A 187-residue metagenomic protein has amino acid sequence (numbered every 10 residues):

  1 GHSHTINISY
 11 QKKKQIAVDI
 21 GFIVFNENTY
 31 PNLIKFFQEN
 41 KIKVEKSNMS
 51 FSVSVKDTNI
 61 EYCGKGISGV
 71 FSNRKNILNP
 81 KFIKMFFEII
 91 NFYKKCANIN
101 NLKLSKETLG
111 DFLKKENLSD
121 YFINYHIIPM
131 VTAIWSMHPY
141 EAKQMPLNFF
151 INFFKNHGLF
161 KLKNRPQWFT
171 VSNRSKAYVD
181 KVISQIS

Functional and structural regions predicted by a protein language model:
G1-Q11: Glycine-rich FAD pyrophosphate-binding loop
H2, N32, K181: Phosphate- and divalent-cation-binding pockets in alpha/beta enzyme and binding domains that engage nucleotide-derived
H4, V24, A177: Short, flexible micro-motifs
K13-D19, N26-N152, N156: Mobile amphipathic helical/loop "lid" adjacent to a hydrophobic cofactor/ligand pocket
I20-I23, W168-F169: A short acidic, glycine-rich active-site loop that binds or catalyzes chemistry on phosphate/adenosine moieties
F150-S187: Helical element adjacent to the flavin cofactor pocket in flavoenzyme catalytic cores
